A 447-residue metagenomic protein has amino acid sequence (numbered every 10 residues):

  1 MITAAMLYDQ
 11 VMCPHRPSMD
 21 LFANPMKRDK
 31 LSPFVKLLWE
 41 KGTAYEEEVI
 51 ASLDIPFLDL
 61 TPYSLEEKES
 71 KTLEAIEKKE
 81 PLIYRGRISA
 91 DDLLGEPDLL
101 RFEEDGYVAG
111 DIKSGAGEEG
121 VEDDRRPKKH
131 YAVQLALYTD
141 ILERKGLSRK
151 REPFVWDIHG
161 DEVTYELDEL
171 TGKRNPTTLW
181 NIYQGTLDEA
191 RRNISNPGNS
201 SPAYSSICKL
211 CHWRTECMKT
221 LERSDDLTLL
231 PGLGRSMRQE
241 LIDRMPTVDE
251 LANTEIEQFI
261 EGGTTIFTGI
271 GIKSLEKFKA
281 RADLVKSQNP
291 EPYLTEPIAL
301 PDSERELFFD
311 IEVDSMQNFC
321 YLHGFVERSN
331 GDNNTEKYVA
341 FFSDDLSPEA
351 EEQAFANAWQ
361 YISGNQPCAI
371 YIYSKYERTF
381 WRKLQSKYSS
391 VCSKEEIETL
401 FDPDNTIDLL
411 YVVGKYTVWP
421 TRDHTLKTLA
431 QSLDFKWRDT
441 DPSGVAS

Functional and structural regions predicted by a protein language model:
M1-D105: Metal-dependent nuclease catalytic cores that hydrolyze phosphodiester bonds in DNA/RNA, characterized by
M19-D20, P97, K219-T220, E240-L241 (+3 more regions): Short helix/loop capping segments that flank catalytic or ligand/cofactor-binding pockets
S64-K68, E80-A90, L94-D105, A109-E189 (+1 more regions): Conserved DEDDh/DEDDy metal-dependent 3′-5′ exonuclease domain
V163, E169-Q239: Long, highly charged, low-complexity intrinsically disordered interaction regions that mediate electrostatic DNA/RNA
S224-D225, L233-S287: Accessory alpha-helical DNA-binding modules that contact the DNA backbone or grooves
I272-E306, I311-E312: A contiguous, basic/glycine-rich beta-loop/short-helix subdomain that forms a polymer-engagement track
P301-E306, I311-A354, Q360, Q385: Metal-dependent catalytic core segments for phosphate chemistry
